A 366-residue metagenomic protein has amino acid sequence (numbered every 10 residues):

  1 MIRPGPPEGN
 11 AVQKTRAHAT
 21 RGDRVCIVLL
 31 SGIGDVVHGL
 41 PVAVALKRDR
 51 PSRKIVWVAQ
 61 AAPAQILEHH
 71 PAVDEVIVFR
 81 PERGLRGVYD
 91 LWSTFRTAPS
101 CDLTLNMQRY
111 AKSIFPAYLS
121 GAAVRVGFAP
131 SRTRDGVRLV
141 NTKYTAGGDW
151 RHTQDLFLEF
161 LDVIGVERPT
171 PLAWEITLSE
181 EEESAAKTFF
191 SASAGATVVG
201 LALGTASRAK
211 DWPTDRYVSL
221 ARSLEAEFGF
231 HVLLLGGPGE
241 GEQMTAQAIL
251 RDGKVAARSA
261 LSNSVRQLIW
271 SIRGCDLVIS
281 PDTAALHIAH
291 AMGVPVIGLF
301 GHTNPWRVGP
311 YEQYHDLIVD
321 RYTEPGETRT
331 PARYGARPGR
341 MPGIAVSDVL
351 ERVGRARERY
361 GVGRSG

Functional and structural regions predicted by a protein language model:
M1-G366: Catalytic machinery of carbohydrate-active enzymes, primarily nucleotide-sugar-dependent glycosyltransferases
